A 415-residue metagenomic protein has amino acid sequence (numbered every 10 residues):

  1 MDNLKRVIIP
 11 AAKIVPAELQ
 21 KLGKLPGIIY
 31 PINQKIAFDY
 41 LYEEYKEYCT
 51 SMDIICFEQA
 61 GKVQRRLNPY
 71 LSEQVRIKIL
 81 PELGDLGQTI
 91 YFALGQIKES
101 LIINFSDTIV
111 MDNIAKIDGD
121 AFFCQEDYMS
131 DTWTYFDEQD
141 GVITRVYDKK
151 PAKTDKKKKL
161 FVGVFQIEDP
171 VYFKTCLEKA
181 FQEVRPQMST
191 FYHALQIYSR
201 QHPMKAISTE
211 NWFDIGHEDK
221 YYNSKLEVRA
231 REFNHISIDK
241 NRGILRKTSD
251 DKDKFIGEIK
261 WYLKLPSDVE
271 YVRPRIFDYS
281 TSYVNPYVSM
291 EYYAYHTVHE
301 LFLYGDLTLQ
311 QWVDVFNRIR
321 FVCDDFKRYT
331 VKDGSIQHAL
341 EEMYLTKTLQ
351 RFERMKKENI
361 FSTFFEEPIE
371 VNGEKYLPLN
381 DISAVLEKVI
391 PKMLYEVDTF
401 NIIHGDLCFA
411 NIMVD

Functional and structural regions predicted by a protein language model:
M1-L25: N-terminal nucleotide-binding beta1-loop-alpha1 segment
N3-I8, K158-K240: Conserved alpha/beta core of the MobA/IspD/sugar-nucleotide pyrophosphorylase nucleotidyltransferase superfamily
V63-Q64, L71-E138: Conserved beta-loop-beta/alpha segment of the NTase-like Rossmann-fold superfamily that binds/positions NTPs
I109-R185: Conserved core of the sugar-phosphate nucleotidyltransferase
F233-K264, V298-L307: ATP-binding glycine-rich loop module of kinase domains
R275-P286: Short beta-strand micro-motifs within the conserved protein kinase catalytic domain, predominantly in the N-lobe
H299-E358, I382-I403: Conserved kinase catalytic-core helix
C408-D415: Catalytic activation segment of kinase domains across protein kinase-like and atypical kinase folds
